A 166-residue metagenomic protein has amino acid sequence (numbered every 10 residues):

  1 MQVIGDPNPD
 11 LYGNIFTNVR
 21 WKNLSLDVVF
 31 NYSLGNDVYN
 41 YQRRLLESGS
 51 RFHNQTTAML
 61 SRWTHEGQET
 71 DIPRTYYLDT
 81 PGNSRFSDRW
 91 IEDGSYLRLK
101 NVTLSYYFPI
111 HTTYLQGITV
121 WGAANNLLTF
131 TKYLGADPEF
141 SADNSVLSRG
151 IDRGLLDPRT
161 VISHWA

Functional and structural regions predicted by a protein language model:
M1-P7, V38, E47, N125-L127 (+1 more regions): Conserved small-residue
Q2-D6, W90-D93, D152-L156: Outer-membrane beta-barrel domain signature
D6, D10-L24: Long hydrophobic segments that form regular secondary structure
P9-G13, S95-K100, R159-S163: Residues that define the transmembrane beta-barrel architecture of outer-membrane proteins
F16, S25-D27, G117-W121, A166: Residue-level detector of the transmembrane beta-barrel scaffold of outer-membrane proteins
N23-V28, H111-T112: Repeated loop/turn-to-beta-strand initiation elements of outer-membrane beta-barrel proteins
S33-T119, A123-N125: Extracytoplasmic gating/loop element in the C-terminal half of outer-membrane beta-barrel translocons and assembly
R51, Q55-Q68, T131-A166: C-terminal beta-signal and terminal closure region of outer-membrane beta-barrel proteins
